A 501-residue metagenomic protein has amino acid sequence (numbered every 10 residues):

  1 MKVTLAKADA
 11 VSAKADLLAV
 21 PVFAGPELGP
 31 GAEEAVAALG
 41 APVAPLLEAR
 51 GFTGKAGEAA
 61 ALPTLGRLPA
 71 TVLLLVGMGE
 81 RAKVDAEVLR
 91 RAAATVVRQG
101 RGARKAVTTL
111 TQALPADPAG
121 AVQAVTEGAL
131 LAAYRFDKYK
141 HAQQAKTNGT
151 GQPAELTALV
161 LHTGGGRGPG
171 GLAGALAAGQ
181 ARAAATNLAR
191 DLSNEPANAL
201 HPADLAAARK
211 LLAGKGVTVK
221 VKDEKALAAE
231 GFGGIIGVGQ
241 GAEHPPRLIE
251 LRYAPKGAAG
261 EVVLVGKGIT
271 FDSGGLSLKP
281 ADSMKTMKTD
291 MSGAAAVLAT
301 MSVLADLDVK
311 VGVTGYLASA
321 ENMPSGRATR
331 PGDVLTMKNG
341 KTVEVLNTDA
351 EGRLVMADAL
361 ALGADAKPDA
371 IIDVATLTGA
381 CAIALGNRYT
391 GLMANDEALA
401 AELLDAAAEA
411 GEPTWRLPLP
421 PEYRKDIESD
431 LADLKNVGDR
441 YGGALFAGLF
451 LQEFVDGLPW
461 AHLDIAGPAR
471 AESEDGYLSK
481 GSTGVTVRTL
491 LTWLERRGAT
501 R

Functional and structural regions predicted by a protein language model:
M1-G268: Short amphipathic alpha-helical segment within the helicase RecA-like ATPase core that mediates nucleic-acid
G51-T53, L205-R501: A generic structural signal for tightly packed, nonpolar segments enriched in small/aliphatic residues
